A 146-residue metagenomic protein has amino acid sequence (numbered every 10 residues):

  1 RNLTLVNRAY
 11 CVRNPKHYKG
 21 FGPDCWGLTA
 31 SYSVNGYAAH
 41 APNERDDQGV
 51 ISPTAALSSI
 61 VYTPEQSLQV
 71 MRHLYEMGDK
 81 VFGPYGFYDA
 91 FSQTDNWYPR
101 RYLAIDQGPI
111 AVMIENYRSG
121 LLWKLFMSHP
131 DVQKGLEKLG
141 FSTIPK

Functional and structural regions predicted by a protein language model:
R1-K146: Ser/Thr/Asn(+Pro)-rich, low-complexity disordered segments
